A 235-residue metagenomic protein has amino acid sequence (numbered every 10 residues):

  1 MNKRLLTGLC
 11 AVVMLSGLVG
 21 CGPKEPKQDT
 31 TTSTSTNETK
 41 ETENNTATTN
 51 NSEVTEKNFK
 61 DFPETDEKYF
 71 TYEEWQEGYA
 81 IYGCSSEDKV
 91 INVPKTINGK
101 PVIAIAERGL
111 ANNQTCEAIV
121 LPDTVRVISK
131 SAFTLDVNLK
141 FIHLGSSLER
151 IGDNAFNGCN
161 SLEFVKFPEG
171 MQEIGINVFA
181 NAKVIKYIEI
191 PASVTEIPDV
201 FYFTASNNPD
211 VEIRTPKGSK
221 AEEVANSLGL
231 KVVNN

Functional and structural regions predicted by a protein language model:
M1-L5, P23: Positively charged n-region of N-terminal signal peptides that target proteins for export
R4-V12: Sec-dependent N-terminal signal peptides
G17-G20: C-terminal motif of bacterial Sec signal peptides marking the signal peptidase cleavage site
E25-D66: N-terminal, intrinsically disordered, polar/charged segments of Gram-positive cell-envelope systems that serve as
V54-C84: Short beta-strand/loop segment at the start of cytosolic alpha/beta domains
K68-Q76, S86-I103, Q114-V127, L135-R150 (+4 more regions): Structural signature of tandem-repeat unit edges
R108-G109, K130-A132, G152-A155, G175-V178 (+1 more regions): Consensus positions within tandem repeat domains that build extended binding/scaffold surfaces
F201-A205: A structural signal for leucine-rich repeat
